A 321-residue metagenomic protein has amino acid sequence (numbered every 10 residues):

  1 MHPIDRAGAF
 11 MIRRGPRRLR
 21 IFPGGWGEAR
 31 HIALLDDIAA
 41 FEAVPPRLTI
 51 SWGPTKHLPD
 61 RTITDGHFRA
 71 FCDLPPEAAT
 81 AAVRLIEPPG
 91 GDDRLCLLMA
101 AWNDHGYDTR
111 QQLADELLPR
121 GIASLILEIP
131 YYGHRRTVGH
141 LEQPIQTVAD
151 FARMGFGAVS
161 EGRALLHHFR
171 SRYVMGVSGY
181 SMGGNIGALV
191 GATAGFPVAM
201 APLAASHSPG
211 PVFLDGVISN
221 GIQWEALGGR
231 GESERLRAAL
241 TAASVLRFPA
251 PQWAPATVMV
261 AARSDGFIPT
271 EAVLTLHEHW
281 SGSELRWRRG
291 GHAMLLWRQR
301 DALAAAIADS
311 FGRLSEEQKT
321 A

Functional and structural regions predicted by a protein language model:
M1-R69, R120, T320-A321: N-terminal targeting or regulatory segments adjacent to alpha/beta-hydrolase or S9 domains
L74-V138: Short, surface-exposed "cap/lid" segments of acyl-processing enzymes
V138-H140, P144-R170: Alpha/beta-hydrolase active-site loop
M175-G176, A199: Residue in the alpha/beta-hydrolase core beta-strand immediately N-terminal to the catalytic nucleophile
S178-G187: Gly/Ala-rich beta-loop-alpha elbow adjacent to hydrolase catalytic centers
L189-R235, W287: Hydrolase active-site cap/lid region
D215-E278: The feature captures the conserved acid-bearing segment of alpha/beta-hydrolase catalytic domains
G291-A304: Catalytic histidine-centered segment of alpha/beta-hydrolase-like enzymes
